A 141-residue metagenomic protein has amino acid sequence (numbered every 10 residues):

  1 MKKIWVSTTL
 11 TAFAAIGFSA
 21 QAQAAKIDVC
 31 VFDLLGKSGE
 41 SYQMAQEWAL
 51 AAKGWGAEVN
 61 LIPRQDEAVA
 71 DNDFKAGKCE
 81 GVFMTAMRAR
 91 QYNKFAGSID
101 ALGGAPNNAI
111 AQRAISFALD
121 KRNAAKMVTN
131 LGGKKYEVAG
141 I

Functional and structural regions predicted by a protein language model:
M1-T9: Bacterial N-terminal signal peptides that target proteins for export
A14-A22: C-terminal segment of classical bacterial N-terminal signal peptides
Q21-F32, K53-W55, G132-K134: Immediate post-signal peptide segment of exported/extracytoplasmic ligand-binding proteins
K26-Q46: Extracytoplasmic "Venus flytrap"
A49-V59: Signal peptide-proximal N-terminal region of secreted/periplasmic/extracellular or secretory-lumen proteins
W55-A57, K75-M84: Alpha-to-beta junction loops
N60-N72: Short helix-initiation/N-cap motifs at beta->coil->alpha
T85-I141: Contiguous mixed-secondary-structure segments that line small-molecule binding/active-site clefts of soluble domains
